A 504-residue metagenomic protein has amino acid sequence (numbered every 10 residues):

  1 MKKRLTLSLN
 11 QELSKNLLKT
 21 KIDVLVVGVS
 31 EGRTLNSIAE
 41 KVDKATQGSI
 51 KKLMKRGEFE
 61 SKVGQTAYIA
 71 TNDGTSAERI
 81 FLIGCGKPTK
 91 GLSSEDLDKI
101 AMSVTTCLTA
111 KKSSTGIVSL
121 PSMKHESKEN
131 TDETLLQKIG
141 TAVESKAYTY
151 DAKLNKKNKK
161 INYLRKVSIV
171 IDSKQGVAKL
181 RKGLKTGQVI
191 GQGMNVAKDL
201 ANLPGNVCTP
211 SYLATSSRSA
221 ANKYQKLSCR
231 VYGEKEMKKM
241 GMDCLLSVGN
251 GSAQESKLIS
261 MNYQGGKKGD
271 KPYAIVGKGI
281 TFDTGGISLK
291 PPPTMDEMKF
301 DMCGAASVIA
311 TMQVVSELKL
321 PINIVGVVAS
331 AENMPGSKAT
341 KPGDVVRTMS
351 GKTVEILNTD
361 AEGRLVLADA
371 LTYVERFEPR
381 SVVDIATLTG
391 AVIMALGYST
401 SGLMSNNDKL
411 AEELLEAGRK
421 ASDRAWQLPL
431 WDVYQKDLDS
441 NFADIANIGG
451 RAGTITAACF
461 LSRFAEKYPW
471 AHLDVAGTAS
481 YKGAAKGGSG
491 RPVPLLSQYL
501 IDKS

Functional and structural regions predicted by a protein language model:
M1-G279: Short amphipathic alpha-helical segment within the helicase RecA-like ATPase core that mediates nucleic-acid
E58-F59, T115, L213-S504: A generic structural signal for tightly packed, nonpolar segments enriched in small/aliphatic residues
